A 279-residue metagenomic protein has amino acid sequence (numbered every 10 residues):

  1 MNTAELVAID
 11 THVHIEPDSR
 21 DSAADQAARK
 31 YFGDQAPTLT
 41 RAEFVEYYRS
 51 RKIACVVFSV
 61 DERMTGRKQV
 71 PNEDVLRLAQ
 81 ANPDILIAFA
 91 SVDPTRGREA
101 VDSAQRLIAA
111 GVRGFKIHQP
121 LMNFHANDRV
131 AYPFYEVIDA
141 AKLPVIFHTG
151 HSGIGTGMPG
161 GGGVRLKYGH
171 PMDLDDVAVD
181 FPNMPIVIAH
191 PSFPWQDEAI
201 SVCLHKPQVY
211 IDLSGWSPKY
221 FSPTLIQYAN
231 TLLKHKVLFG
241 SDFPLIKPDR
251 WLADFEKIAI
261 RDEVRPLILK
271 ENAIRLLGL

Functional and structural regions predicted by a protein language model:
M1-T11, R20-S50, A54, Q105 (+2 more regions): Mid-to-C-terminal alpha-helical segments outside catalytic/metal-binding sites
A8-D18, I146-G150, I188: Histidine-centered catalytic micro-motifs
H12, V75, A88, L107 (+8 more regions): Conserved, mostly hydrophobic/aromatic
E16-S19, E62-T65, P94-R98, H151-G155 (+3 more regions): Active-site environment of divalent metal-dependent phosphoester hydrolases
P37-F44, V70-L76, A100-D102, P171-L174 (+2 more regions): Alpha-helical scaffolding within the catalytic cores of extracellular/periplasmic polymer-degrading hydrolases
Y47-Y48, L107, I138, V177: Generic structural signal for hydrophobic
A54, E62-T156: Active-site gating/metal-coordination segments in enzymes
R113-G114, N127-L238: Catalytic pocket-lining loop regions of alpha/beta-barrel enzymes, especially the amidohydrolase/enolase/GH5 lineages
